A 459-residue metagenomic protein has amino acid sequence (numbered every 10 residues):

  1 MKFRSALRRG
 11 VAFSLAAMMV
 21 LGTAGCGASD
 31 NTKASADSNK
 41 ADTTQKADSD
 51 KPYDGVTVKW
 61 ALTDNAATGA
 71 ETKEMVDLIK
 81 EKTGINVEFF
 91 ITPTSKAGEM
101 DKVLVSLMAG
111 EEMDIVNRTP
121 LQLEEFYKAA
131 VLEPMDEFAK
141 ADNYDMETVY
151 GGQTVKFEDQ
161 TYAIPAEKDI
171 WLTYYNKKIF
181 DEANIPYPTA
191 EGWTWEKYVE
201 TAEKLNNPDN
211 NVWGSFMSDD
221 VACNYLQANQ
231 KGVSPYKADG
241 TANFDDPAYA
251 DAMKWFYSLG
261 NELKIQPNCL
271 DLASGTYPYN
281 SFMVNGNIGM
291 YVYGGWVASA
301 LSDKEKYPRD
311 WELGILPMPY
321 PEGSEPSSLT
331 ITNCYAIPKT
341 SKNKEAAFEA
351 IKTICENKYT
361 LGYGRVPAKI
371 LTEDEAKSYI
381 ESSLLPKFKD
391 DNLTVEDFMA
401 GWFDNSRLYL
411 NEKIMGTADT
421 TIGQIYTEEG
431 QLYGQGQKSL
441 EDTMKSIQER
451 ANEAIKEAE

Functional and structural regions predicted by a protein language model:
K2-A17, G22-A129, K140, Y144 (+7 more regions): Conserved N-terminal structural module of periplasmic/extracytoplasmic solute-binding proteins
K46-D54, T119-W171, T201, Q227-A228 (+2 more regions): Hinge/lid segment of periplasmic solute-binding proteins
E88, D136-D145, K156-A222, S234-D271 (+6 more regions): Helix-loop-helix "hinge/cap" segment bordering the ligand-binding cleft or interdomain interface
S95-D101, V233-D310, G314-P319, E428 (+1 more regions): Extracytoplasmic ligand-binding clamshell segments of periplasmic binding protein
M100-E111, F180, V199-K204, T276-Y291 (+2 more regions): Short helices/loops that flank or line small-molecule/ion binding pockets
L107-R118, V131-E133, N211-V212, V284-Y293: Alpha-to-beta junction loops
R118-Q122, Y293-L301, N333: Beta->alpha turn/N-cap motifs
A298-R309, G323-T330, A336-Q424: C-terminal lobe and pocket-closing loops of periplasmic/extracytoplasmic Venus-flytrap solute-binding proteins
